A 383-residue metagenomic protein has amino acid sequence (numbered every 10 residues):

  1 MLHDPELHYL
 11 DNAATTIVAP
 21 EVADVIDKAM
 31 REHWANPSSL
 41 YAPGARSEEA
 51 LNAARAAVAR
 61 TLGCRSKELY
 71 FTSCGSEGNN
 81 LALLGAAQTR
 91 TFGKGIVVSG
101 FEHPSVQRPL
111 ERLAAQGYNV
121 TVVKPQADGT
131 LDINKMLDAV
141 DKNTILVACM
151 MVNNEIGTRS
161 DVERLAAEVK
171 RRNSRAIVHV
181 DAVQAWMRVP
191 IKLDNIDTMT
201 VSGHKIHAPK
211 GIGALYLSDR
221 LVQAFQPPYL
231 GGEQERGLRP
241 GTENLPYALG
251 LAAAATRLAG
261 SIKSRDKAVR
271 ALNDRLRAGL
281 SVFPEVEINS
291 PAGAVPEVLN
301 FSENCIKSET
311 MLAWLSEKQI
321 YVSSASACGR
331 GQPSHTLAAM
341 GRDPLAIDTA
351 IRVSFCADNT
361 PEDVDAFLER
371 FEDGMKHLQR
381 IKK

Functional and structural regions predicted by a protein language model:
M1-K383: Pyridoxal 5′-phosphate
